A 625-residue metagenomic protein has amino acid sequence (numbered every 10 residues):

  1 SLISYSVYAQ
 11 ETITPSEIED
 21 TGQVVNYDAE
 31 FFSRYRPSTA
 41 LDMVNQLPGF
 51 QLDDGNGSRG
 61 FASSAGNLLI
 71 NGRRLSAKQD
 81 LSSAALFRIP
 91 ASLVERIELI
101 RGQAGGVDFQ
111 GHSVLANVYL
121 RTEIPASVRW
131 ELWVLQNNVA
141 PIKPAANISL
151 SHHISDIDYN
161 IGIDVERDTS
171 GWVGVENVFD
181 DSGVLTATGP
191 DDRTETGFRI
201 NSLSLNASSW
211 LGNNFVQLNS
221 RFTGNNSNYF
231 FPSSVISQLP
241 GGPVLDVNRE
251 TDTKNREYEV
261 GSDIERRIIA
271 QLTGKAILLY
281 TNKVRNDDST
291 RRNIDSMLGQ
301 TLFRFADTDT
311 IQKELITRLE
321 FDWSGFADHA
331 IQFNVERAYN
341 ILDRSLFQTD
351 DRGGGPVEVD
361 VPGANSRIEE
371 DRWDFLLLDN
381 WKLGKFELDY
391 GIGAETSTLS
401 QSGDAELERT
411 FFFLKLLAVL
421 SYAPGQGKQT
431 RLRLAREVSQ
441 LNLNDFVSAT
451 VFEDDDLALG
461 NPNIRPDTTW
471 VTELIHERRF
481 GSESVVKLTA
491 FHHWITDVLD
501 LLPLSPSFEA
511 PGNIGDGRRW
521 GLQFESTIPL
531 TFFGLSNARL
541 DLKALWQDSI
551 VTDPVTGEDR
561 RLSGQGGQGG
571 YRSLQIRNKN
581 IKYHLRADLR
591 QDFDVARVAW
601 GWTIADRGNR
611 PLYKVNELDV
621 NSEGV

Functional and structural regions predicted by a protein language model:
I18, V25, L41-A77, L115: Extracytoplasmic beta-strand/coil segments of soluble accessory domains associated with Gram-negative outer-membrane
A40-M43, A84-A85, G111-L132, A146: N-terminal periplasmic accessory domains that precede and gate Gram-negative outer-membrane beta-barrel machines
R74-R101, V216: Short acidic/polar hinge/loop motifs at secondary-structure boundaries that mediate gating or recognition
A140-W172, V184-F231, T251-T281, L416: Transmembrane beta-barrel wall of Gram-negative outer-membrane proteins
S204-N225, T251-L407, F413, A423 (+4 more regions): Face-selective signature of the C-terminal outer-membrane beta-barrel domain
V284, I341-D343, T398, E408 (+2 more regions): Surface-exposed extracellular loop regions of Gram-negative outer-membrane beta-barrel proteins, predominantly
E314-E320, R372-D374, L459-N461, R465 (+4 more regions): Outer membrane beta-barrel strand-and-loop segments of large Gram-negative receptors, especially TonB-dependent
F491-W494, G512-N609: Gram-negative outer-membrane beta-barrel transporters
